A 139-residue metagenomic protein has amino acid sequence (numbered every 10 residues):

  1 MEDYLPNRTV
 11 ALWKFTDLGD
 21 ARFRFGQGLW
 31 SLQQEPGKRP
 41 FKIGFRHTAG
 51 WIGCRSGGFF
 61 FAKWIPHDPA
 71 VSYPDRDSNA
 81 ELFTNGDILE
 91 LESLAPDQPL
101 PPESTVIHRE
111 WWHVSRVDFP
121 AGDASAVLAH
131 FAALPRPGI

Functional and structural regions predicted by a protein language model:
M1-T105, G122-A129: A contiguous, surface-exposed recognition patch within enzymatic or periplasmic domains that forms
S104-V117: Short, hydrophobic/aromatic-enriched beta-strand segments in well-ordered soluble domains
S115-I139: Terminal connector regions
